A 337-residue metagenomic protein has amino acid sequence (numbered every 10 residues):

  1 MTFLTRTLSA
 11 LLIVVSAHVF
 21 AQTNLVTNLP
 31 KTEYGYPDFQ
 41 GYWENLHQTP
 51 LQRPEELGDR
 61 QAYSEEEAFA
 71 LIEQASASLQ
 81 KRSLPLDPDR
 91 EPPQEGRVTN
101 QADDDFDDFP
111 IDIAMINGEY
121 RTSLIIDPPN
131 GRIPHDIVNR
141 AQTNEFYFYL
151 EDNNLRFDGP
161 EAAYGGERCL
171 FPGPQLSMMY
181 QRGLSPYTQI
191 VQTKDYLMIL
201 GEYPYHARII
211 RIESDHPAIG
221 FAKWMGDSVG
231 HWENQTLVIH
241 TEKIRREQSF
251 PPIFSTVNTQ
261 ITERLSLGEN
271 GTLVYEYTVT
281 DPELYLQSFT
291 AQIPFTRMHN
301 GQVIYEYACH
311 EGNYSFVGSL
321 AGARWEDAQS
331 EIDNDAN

Functional and structural regions predicted by a protein language model:
M1-L8: Bacterial N-terminal signal peptides that target proteins for export
A10-V14: Short, linear, compositionally biased motifs with a strong N-terminal bias
S16-H18: N-terminal signal peptide c-region/cleavage motif recognized by signal peptidases
Q22-N337: PEST-like low-complexity, intrinsically disordered acidic/proline/serine-rich tracts that flank trafficking/processing
